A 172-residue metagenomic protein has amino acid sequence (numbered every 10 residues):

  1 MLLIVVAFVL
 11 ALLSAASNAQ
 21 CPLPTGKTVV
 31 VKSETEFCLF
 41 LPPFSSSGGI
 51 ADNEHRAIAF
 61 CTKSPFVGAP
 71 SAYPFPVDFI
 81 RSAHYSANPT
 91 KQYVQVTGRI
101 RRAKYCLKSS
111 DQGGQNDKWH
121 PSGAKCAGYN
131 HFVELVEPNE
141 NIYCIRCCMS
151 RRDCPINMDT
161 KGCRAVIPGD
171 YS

Functional and structural regions predicted by a protein language model:
M1-Q20: Fungal secretory targeting signals
S17, C21-T25, E34: Intrinsically disordered, low-structural-confidence terminal and linker regions
K27-E134, V166: Primary mode marks residue(s) on the alpha4-beta5-alpha5 output face of response regulator receiver
D117-S172: Cys/His-clustered metal-coordination modules, chiefly Zn-binding fingers
